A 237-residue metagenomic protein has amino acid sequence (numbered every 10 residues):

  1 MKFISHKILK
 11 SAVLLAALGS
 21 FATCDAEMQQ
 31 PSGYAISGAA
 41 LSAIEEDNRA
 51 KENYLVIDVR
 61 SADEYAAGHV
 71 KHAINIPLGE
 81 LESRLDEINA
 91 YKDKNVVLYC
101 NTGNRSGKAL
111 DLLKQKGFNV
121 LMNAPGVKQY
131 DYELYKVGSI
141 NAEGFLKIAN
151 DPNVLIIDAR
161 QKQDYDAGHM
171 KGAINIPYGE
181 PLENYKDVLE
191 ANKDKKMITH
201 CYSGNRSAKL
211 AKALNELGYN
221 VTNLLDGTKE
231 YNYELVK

Functional and structural regions predicted by a protein language model:
K2-K10, C24-Y54, A62-N95, N101-L155 (+2 more regions): Rhodanese-like catalytic fold shared by cysteine-dependent sulfurtransferases and DSP/PTP-type phosphatases
S11-S20: Bacterial N-terminal signal peptides
D58: Phosphate-rich cofactor/ligand-interacting catalytic cores and adjacent structured alpha/beta frameworks
